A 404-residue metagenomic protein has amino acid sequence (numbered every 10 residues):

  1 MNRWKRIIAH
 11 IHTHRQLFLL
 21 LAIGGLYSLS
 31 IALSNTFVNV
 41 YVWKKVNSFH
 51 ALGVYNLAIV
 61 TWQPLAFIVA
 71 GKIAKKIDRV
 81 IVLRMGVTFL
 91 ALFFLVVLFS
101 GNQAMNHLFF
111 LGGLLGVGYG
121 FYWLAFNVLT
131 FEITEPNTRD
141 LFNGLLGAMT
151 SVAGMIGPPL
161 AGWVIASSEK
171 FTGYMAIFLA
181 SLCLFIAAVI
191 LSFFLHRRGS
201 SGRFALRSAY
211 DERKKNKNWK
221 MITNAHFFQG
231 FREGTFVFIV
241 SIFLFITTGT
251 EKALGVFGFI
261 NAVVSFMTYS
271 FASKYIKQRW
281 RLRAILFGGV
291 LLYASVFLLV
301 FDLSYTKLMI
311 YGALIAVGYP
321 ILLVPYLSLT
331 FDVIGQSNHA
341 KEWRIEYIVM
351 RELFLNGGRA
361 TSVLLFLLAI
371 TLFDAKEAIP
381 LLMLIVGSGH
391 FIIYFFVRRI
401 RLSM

Functional and structural regions predicted by a protein language model:
N2-L65, K217-N261: Helix-loop boundary and gating motifs at the non-cytosolic
G25, A104-Y122, F227, T306-L323: Hydrophobic core of transmembrane alpha-helices in multi-pass small-molecule transporters, especially MFS/SLC-type
V40, I156-I177, I242-I246, A360-V386: Transmembrane alpha-helix termini and helix-breaking/packing motifs in multi-pass membrane transporters
A66-R79, I165, T268-R281: Helix-to-loop junctions at the C-terminal end of transmembrane segments in multipass secondary transporters
T88-Q103, V290-M309: C-terminal ends and interior cores of transmembrane alpha-helices in multi-pass membrane transporters/permeases
G113-M149: Cytoplasmic helix-loop-helix junction between adjacent transmembrane helices in 12-TM secondary transporters
N143-G162, R351-V363: Glycine-rich segments within core transmembrane alpha-helices of 12-TM secondary carriers
M175-F194, E377-V397: Symmetry-related core transmembrane helices of the 12-TM Major Facilitator Superfamily/SLC fold
